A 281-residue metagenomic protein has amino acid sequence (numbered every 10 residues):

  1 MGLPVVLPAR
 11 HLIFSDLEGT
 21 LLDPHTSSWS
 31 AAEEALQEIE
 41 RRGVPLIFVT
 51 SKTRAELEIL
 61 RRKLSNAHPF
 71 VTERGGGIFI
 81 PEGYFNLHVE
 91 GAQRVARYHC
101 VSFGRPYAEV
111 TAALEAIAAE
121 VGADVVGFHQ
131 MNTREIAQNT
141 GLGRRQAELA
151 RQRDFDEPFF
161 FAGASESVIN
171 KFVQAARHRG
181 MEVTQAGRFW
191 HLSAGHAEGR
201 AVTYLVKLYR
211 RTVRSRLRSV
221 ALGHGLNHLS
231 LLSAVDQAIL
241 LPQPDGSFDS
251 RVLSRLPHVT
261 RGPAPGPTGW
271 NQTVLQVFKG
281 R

Functional and structural regions predicted by a protein language model:
M1-S15, K63: Non-catalytic pre-domain segments flanking phosphatase-related domains
L3-A9, W29, F189-R281: Mg2+-dependent phosphoryl-transfer enzymes with acidic/Ser/Thr/Gly-rich catalytic loops
P24-S28: Conserved ATPase-coupling elements of RecA-like P-loop NTPase cores
W29-G127, Q243: Active-site phosphate-binding/coordination module
A31, E56-I59, E135, A201 (+1 more regions): Phosphate- and divalent-cation-binding pockets in alpha/beta enzyme and binding domains that engage nucleotide-derived
P45, E182, Q237-A238: Residue-level detector of anion-binding/catalytic polar loops
I117-V220, L226: Conserved acidic, metal-coordinating active-site core of Asp-based, Mg2+-dependent phosphoryl-transfer enzymes
